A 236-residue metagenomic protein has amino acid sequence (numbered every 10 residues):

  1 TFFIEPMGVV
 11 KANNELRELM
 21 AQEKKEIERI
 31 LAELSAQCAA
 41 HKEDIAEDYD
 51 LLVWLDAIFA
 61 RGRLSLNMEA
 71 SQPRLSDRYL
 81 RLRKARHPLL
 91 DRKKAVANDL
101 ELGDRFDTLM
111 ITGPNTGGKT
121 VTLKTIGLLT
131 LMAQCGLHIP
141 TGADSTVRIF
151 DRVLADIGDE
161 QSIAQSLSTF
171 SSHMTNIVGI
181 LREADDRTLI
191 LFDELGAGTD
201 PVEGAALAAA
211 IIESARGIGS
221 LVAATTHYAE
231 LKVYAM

Functional and structural regions predicted by a protein language model:
T1, R74-D77: Short, ordered beta-strand-loop transition motifs
T1-E43, K94, R105-D107: Switch/coupling subdomain of P-loop NTPase systems
V10, R61, P88: Short loop/turn segments at secondary-structure transitions that flank enzyme active sites
K11, D44-E47, T169-S172: Alpha-helical initiation/capping and key positions within long helical/coiled-coil segments
M20, D56-F59, L181: A structural signal for well-ordered alpha-helices, especially hydrophobic packing surfaces of coiled-coils
K25-S71, L75: Charged, surface-exposed helical/loop "interaction arms" that form contiguous linear patches used for dimerization
S76-M236: ATPase nucleotide-binding head domains, primarily ABC-like/P-loop NTPase cores
